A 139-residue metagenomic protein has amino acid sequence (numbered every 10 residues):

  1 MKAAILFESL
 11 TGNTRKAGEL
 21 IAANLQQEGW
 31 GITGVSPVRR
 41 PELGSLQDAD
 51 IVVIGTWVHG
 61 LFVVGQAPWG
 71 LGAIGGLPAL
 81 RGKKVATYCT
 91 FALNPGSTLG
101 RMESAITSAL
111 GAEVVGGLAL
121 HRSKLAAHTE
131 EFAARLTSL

Functional and structural regions predicted by a protein language model:
M1-A4: Extreme N-terminal starter segment of soluble prokaryotic enzymes
L6, V38-P41: Short, exposed beta-strand "edge-strand" segments with a Pro/Gly-rich flavor and a Y/T-containing core
L6-E8, Y88: Short hydrophobic segments within beta-strands
N13-K16, A22-V38, S45-L139: FMN-binding flavodoxin-like domain, especially the glycine-rich phosphate-binding loop
